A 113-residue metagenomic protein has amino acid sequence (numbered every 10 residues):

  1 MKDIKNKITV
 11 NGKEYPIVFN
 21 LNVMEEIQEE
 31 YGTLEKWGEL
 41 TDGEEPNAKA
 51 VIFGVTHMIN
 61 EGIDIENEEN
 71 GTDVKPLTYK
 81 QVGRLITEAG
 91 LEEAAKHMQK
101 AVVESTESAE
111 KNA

Functional and structural regions predicted by a protein language model:
M1-T9, E14, E29-K49, N67-A113: Charged interaction scaffolds used for protein-protein
I17: Active-site-adjacent beta-strand anchor residues
N20: Residue-level signal for threonine
A50-E61, K100: Short, hydrophobic/amphipathic alpha-helical patches that form generic packing surfaces within helical domains
